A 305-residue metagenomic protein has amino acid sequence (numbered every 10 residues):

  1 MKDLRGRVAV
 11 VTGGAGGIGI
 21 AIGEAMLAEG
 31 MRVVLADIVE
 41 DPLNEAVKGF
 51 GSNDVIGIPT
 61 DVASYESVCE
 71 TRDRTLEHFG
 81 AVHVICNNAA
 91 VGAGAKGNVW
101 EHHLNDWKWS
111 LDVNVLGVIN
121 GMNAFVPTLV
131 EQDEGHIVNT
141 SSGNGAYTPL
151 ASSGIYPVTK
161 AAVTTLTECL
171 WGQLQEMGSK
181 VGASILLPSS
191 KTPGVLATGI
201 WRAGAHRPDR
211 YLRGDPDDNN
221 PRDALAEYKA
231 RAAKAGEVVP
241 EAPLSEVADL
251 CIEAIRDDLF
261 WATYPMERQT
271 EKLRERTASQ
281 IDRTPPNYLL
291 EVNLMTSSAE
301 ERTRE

Functional and structural regions predicted by a protein language model:
K2-V34: Canonical Rossmann dinucleotide-binding motif of NAD(H)/NADP(H)-dependent dehydrogenases/reductases, specifically
R5, S52-D54, R74-N87, A95: A glycine-rich helix->loop->beta "capping" turn within Rossmann-like NAD(P)(H)-dependent oxidoreductase domains
E29-E45: Conserved glycine-rich Rossmann-like NAD(P)H-binding loop of the short-chain dehydrogenase/reductase
E40-D41, P59-E70, L104: The beta1-alpha1 cofactor-binding region of Rossmann-like NAD(H)/NADP(H)-dependent oxidoreductases
K96-V99, H103-K108: Substrate-binding pocket helix/loop in short-chain dehydrogenase/reductase
N139-A162, E168, G172-E176, S189-V195 (+1 more regions): Catalytic loop of short-chain dehydrogenase/reductase
Q173-P265: SDR active-site lid
